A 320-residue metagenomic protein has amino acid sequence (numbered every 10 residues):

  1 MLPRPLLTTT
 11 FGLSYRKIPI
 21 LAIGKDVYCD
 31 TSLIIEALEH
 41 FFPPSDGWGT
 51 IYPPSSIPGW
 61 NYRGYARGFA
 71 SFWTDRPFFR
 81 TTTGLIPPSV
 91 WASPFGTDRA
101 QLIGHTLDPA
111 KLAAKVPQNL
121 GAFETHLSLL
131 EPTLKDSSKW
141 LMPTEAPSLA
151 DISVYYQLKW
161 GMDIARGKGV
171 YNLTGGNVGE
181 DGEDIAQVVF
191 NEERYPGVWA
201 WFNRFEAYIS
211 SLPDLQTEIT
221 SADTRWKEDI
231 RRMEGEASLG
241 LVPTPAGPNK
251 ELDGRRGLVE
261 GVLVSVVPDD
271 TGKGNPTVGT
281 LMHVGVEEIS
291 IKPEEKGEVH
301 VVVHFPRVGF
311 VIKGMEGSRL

Functional and structural regions predicted by a protein language model:
M1-P117, L141, E251-L252, L258 (+3 more regions): GST-like domain detector, emphasizing the conserved glutathione-binding G-site in the N-terminal thioredoxin-like
I35-E39, L127, E131, F202-E206: Non-transmembrane alpha-helical segments in soluble domains of secreted/periplasmic/extracellular proteins
P43, K135, K139, S210-S211: Generic structural signal for secondary-structure transition and capping sites
W73-W201: GST-like fold's C-terminal all-alpha helical module
I185-P248: Catalytic cores of secreted or luminal carbohydrate-active enzymes
P196, S238, L252-E260: Catalytic lobes of large eukaryotic enzymes
